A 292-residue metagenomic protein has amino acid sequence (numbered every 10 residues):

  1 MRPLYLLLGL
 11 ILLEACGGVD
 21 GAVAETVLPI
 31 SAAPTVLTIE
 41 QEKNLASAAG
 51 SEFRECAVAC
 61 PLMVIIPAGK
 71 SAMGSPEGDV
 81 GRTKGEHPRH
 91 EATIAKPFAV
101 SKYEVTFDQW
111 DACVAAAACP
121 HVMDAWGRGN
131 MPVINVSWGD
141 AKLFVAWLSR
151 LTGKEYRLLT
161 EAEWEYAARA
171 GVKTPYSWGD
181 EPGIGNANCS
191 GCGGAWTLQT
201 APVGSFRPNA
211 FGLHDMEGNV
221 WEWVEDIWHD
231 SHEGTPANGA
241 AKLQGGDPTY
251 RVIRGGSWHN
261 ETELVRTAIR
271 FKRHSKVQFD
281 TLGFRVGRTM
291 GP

Functional and structural regions predicted by a protein language model:
M1-P3: Positively charged n-region of N-terminal signal peptides that target proteins for export
L6-E14: Bacterial N-terminal signal peptides
G17-V19: Bacterial signal peptide processing site
G21-A24: Boundary at the C-terminal end of the N-terminal hydrophobic targeting segment
L37, E42-I65: GGW-centered surface loops in extracellular recognition modules
E55-P120, S137-G139, G218, M290: A short glycine-rich, aromatic-capped structural motif
A72, P76-R82, G127-N130, V136-F271 (+1 more regions): Functional-site microenvironments in short loops/helix caps that host divalent-cation chemistry
D280-P292: Short, structured beta-strand segments at or near domain termini in extracellular proteins/domains
